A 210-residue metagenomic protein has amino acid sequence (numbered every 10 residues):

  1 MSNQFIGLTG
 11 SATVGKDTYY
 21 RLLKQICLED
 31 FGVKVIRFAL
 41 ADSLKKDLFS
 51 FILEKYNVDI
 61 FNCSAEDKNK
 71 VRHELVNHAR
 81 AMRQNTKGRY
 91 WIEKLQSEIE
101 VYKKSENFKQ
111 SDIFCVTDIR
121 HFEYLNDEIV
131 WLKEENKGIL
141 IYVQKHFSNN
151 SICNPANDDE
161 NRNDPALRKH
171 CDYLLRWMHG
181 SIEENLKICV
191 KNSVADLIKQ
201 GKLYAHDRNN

Functional and structural regions predicted by a protein language model:
S2-I6: Extreme N-terminal starter segment of soluble prokaryotic enzymes
L8, V116: Hydrophobic anchor at the beta1->P-loop junction of P-loop NTPases
A12, D127-N210: Small-molecule kinase domains that catalyze NTP-dependent phosphoryl transfer to phosphate-bearing small molecules
K16: Conserved lysine of the Walker
Y19: Hydrophobic positions on the alpha1 helix immediately C-terminal to the Walker A/P-loop
Q25-I36: Post-Walker A helix-loop "phosphate-sensing" segment adjacent to the P-loop in P-loop NTPases
L40-F114: ATP-dependent small-molecule kinase phosphotransfer cores that center on conserved nucleotide phosphate-binding segments
D118-H121: Short, well-ordered beta-to-alpha junction loops that form the rim of enzyme active sites and present histidine/acidic
